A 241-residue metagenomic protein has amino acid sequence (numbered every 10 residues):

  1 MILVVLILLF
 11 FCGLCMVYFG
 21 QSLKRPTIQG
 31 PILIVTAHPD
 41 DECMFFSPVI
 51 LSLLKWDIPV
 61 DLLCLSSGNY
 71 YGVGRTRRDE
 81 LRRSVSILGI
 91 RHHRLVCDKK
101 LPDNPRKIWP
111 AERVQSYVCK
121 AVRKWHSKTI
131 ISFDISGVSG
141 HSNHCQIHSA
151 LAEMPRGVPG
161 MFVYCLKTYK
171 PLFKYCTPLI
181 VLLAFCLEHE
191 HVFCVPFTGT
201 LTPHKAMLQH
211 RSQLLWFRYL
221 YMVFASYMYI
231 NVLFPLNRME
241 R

Functional and structural regions predicted by a protein language model:
M1-G160, Q209: Active-site beta-strand->loop->alpha-helix modules in alpha/beta enzyme cores, enriched in Gly/His/Asp(Glu)
I2-C12, G157-R241: The feature marks non-catalytic terminal segments
